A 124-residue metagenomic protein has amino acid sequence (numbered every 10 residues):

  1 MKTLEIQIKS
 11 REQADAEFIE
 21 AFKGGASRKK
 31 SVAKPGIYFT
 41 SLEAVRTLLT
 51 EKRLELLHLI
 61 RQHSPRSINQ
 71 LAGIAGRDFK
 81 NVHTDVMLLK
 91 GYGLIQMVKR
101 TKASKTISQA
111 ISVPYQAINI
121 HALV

Functional and structural regions predicted by a protein language model:
M1-A26: General nucleic-acid-binding
R28-L54: Short alpha-helical segments that sit at the start of domains
R46-T50, S67, R100-V124: Short, cationic-aromatic polyanion-contact patches
E55-L59: Pre-recognition alpha-helix immediately N-terminal to the DNA-recognition helix within helix-turn-helix or winged-helix
I60-S64: Short helix-to-turn junction characteristic of helix-turn-helix DNA-binding domains, especially the helix
Q70-I74, L89: A short acidic, leucine-rich amphipathic alpha-helix
R77-L88: Short amphipathic alpha-helical interaction segments
G93-R100: A short, conserved structural fragment
